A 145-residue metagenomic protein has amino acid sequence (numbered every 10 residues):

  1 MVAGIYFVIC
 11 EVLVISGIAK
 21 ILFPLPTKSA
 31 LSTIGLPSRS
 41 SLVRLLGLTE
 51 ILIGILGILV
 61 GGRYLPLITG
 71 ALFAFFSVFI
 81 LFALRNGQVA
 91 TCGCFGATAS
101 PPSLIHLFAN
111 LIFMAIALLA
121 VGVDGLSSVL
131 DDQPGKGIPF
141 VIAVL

Functional and structural regions predicted by a protein language model:
M1-L145: Membrane-interfacial helix-loop segments of redox and metal-homeostasis proteins, especially TM-loop-TM junctions
